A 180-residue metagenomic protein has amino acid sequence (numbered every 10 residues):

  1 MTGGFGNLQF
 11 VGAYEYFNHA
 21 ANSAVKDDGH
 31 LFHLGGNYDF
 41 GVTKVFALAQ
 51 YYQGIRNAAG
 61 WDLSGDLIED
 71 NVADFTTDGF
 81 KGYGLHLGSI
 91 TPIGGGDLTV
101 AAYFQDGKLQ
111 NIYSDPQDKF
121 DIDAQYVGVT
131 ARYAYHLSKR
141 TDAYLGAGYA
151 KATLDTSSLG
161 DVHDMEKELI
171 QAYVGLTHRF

Functional and structural regions predicted by a protein language model:
T2-A131: Detector for outer-membrane/organellar transmembrane beta-barrel domains, recognizing the amphipathic beta-strand
A20, K108-Q110, Y144, K151-S157: Short active-site-adjacent structural elements
A101, G146, T177: Residue-level detector of conserved, well-ordered beta-strand and adjacent loop positions that form binding/recognition
T130-L154, M165: C-terminal closing repeat unit and adjoining cap/tail of repeat-based domains
S157-H163: Low-complexity, intrinsically disordered Gly/Pro/Thr-rich segments
E166-F180: Outer-membrane beta-barrel "beta-signal"
